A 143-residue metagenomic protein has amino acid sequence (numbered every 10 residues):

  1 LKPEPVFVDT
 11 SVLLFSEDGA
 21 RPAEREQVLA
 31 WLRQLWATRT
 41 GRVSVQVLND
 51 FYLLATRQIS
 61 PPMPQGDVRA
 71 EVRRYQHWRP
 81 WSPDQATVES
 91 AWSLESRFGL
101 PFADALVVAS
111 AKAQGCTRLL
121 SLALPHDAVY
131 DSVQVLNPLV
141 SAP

Functional and structural regions predicted by a protein language model:
L1-P3, V108-P143: Acidic, PIN/NYN-like endoribonuclease modules and their adjacent C-terminal/linker elements
L1-V43, Q58-G66, A142: Short, well-structured N-terminal submotif of metal-dependent ribonuclease cores
F15, L53-T56, R73: Generic alpha-helical structural context detector
A20, V45-N49, R69-R97: Acidic catalytic patch
R42-V45, L120-S121: Short beta-strand segments at enzyme active-site cores
G99-P101: Beta-rich strand-turn-strand
